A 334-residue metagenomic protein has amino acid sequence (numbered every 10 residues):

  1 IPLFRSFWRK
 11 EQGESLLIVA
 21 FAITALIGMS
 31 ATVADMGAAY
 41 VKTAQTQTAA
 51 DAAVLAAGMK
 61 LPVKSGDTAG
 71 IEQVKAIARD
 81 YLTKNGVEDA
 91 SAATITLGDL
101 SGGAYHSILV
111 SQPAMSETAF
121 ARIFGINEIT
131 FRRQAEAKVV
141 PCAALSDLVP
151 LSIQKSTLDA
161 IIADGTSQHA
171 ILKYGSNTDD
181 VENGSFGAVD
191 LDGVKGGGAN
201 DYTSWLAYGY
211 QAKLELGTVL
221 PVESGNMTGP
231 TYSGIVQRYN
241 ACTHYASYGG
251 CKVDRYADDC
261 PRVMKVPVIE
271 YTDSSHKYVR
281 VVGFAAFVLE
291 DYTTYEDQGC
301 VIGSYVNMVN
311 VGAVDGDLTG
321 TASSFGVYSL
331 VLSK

Functional and structural regions predicted by a protein language model:
I1-A76: Alpha-helical assembly-interface signal, strongest on the long, hydrophobic N-terminal helix that forms
L3-S6, A20, D80, G86 (+4 more regions): Intrinsic disorder/low-structure terminal segments
F7, L16-V19, T43, A53 (+5 more regions): Generic detector of bulky aromatic hydrophobic side chains
S15-I18, A22, T32, Y81 (+3 more regions): Residue-level detector of functional hotspots within protein domains
M36, M115-F120, D147: Glycine-rich, flexible loop/turn motifs
Y40-A44, V54-T118, P141: Short amphipathic secondary-structure patches
D67, E72-K75, R79, T96-L109 (+2 more regions): N-linked glycosylation sequons
